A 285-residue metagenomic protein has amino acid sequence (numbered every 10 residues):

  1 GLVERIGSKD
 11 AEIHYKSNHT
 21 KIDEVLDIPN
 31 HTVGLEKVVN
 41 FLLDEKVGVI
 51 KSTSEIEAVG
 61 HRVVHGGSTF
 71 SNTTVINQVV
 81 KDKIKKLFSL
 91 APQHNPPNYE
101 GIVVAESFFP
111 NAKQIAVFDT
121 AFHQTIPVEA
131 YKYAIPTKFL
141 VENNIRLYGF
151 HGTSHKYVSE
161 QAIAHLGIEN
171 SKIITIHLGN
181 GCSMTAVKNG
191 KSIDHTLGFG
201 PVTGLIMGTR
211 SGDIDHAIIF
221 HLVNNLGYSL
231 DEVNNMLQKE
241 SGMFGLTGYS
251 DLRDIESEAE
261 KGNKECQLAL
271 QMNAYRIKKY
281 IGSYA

Functional and structural regions predicted by a protein language model:
G1-G67: N-terminal glycine/serine-rich phosphate-binding loop of ATP-dependent small-molecule kinases, especially carbohydrate
L2, K172-I176, D231-E240: Beta-strand segments within the central parallel beta-sheet cores of soluble alpha/beta enzyme folds
P29-V33, V75, V79, P96-E100 (+9 more regions): Conserved active-site and cofactor/substrate-binding residues in soluble primary-metabolism enzymes
L42, G48-H94, I115, A121-K132: Short beta-strand-loop/turn "lid" adjacent to the catalytic site in phosphate-handling enzymes
H61, P92-P96, K113-F118, I174-I176 (+2 more regions): General beta-strand structural signal in soluble alpha/beta enzymes
F122-N225: Glycine-rich phosphate-binding loop of actin/hexokinase-like ATP-binding domains
N235, K239-G248, L252-A285: Adenine-nucleotide phosphate-binding core of ATP-dependent small-molecule kinases
